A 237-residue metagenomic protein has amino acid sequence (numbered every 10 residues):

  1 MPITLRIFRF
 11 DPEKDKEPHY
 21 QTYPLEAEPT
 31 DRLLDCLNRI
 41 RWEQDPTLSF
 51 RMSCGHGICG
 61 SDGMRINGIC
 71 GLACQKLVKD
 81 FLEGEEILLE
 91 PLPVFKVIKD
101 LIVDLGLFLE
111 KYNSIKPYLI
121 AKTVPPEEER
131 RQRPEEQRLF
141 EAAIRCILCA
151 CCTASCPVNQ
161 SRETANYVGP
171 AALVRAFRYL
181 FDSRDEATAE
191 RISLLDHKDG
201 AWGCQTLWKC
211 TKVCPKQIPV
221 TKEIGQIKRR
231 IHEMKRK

Functional and structural regions predicted by a protein language model:
P2-T22: Eukaryote-biased recognition of intrinsically disordered, low-complexity regulatory segments
Y20-R32: Short, contiguous acidic and Ser/Thr-rich linear segments
E26, I66-G68: Short strand-turn-strand beta-turns centered on an Asx-Gly dipeptide
T30-E43, E90-K237: Ferredoxin-type iron-sulfur electron-transfer modules in oxidoreductases and energy-metabolism complexes
D45-R51: Active-site phosphate-binding and catalytic loops of NTP-dependent enzymes
C54-G63: Short, structured protein-protein interaction patches enriched in aromatics and acidic/basic residues, typified by
F81-E86: Extracellular interaction modules
